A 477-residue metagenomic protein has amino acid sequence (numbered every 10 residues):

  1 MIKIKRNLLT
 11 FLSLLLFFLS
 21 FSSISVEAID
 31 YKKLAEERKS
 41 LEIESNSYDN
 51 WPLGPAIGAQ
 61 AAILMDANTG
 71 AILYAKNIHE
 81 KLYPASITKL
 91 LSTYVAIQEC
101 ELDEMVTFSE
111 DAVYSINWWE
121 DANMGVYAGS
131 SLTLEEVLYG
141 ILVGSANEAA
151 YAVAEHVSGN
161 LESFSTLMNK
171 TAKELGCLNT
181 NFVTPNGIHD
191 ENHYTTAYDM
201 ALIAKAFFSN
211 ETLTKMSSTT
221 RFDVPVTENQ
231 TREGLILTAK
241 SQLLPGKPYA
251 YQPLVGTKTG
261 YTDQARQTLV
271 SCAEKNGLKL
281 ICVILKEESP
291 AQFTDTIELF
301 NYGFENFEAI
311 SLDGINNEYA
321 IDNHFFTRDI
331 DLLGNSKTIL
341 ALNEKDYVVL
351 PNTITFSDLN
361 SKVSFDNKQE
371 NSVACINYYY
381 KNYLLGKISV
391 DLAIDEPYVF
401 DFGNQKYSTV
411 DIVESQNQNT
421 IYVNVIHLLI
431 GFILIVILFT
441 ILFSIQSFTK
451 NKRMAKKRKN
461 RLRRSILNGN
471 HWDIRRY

Functional and structural regions predicted by a protein language model:
I2, L132, N419-V423: Membrane-helix interfacial "entry" motifs
K5-E27, G431-Q446: Sec-dependent N-terminal signal peptides of Gram-positive bacterial secreted proteins and lipoproteins
V26-E211, K215-M216, K275: Active-site-adjacent loops and short helices of periplasmic peptidoglycan-processing enzymes
E27-P55, L64, T69, D391 (+3 more regions): N-terminal, intrinsically disordered, polar/charged segments of Gram-positive cell-envelope systems that serve as
C177-L178, E191-Y194, Y198-D199, A204-F432 (+2 more regions): Domain-terminus/edge residues, biased toward the C-terminal soluble/receptor-binding domains of extracytoplasmic
K450-Y477: Cytoplasmic C-terminal tails of single-pass
